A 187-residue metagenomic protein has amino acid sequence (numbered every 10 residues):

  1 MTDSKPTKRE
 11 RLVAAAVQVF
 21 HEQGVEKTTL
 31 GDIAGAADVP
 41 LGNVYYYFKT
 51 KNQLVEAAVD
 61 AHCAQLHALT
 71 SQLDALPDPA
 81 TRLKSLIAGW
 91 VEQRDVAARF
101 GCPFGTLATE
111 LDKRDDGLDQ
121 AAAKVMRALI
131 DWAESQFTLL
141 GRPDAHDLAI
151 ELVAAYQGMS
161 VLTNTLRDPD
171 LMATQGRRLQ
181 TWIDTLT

Functional and structural regions predicted by a protein language model:
M1-T7: N-terminal intrinsically disordered/low-complexity leader segments
R11, A15-Q53, A57: Helix-turn-helix
Q18, E22, T50, Q72 (+8 more regions): Conserved amphipathic alpha-helical interaction elements at protein-protein interfaces in regulatory, energy-coupling
F48, T106-K113: Short helix-capping/turn signature of helix-turn-helix
A57, S71-F100, A149-L152: Hydrophobic alpha-helical connector segments
D60-L66: Short, basic, alpha-helical segments at the C-terminal edge of helix-turn-helix-like DNA-binding modules
F104, D116-R127, T138-T187: Hydrophobic/aromatic-rich alpha-helical bundle segments in the mid-to-C-terminal region
